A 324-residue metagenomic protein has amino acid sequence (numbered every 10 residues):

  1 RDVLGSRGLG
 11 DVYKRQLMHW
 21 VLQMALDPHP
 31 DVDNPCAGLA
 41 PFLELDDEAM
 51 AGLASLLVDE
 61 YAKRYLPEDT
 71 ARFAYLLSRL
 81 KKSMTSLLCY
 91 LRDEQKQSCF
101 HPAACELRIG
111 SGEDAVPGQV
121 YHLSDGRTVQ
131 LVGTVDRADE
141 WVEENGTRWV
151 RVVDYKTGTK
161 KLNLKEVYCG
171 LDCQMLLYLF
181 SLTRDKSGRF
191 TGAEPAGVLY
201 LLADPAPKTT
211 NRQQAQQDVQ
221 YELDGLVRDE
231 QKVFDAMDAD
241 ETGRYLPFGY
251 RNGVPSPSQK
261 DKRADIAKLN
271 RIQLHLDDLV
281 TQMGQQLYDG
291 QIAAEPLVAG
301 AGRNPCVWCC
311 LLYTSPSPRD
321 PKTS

Functional and structural regions predicted by a protein language model:
R1, S6-S315, R319: Structural signature of nuclease core domains in nucleic-acid processing machines
